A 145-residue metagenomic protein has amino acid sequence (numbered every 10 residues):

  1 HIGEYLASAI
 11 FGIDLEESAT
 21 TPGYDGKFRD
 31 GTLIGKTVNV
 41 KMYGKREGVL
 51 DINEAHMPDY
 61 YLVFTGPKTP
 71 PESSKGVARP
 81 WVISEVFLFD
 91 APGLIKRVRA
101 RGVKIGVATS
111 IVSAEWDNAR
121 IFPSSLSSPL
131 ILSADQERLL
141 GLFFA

Functional and structural regions predicted by a protein language model:
H1-A145: Nucleic-acid endonuclease domains
